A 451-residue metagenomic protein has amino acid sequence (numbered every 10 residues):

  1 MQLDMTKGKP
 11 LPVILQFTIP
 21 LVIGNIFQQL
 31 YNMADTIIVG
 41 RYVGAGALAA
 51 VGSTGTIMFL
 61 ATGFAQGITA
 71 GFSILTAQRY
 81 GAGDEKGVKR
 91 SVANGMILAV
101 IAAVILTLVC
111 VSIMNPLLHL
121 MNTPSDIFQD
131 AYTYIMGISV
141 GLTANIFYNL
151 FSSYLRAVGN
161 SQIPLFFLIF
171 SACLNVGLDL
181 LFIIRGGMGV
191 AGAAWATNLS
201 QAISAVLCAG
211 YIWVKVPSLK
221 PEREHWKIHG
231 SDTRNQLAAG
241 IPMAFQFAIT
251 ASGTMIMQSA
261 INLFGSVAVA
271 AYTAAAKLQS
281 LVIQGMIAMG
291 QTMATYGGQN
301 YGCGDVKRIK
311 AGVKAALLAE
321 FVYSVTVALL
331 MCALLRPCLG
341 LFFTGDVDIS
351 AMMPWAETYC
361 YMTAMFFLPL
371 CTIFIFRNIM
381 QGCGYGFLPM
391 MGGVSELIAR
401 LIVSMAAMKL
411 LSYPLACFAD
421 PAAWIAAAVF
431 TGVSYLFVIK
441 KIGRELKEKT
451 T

Functional and structural regions predicted by a protein language model:
M1-T18, T76-T143, R185-I241, G297-M365 (+1 more regions): Short alpha-helical transmembrane segments in multi-pass integral membrane proteins
K7, L11-L30, A34, I57-F64 (+7 more regions): Residue-level signal for short hydrophobic patches within transmembrane helices of multi-pass membrane transporters
Q16-D35, G137, S171, S200-S204 (+3 more regions): Transmembrane helical elements of multi-pass membrane transporters/channels
I26, L30-L48, L118-S125, L181-M188 (+4 more regions): Helix-terminus/linker motif at the lipid-water interface of multi-pass membrane proteins
V39-F59, S125-D130, V190-A191, D232-A239 (+4 more regions): Interfacial/gating helices of multi-pass transporter permease domains
L48-L108, N145-P164, A271-L335, L370-G392: Small-residue-rich hydrophobic transmembrane alpha-helices
L60-G63, T107, N175-D179, A205-A209 (+4 more regions): Hydrophobic transmembrane alpha-helices of multi-pass small-molecule transporters
T69, I138-R156, P164-A172, A193-V206 (+4 more regions): Short runs within selected transmembrane alpha-helices of multi-pass transporters and secretion channels
